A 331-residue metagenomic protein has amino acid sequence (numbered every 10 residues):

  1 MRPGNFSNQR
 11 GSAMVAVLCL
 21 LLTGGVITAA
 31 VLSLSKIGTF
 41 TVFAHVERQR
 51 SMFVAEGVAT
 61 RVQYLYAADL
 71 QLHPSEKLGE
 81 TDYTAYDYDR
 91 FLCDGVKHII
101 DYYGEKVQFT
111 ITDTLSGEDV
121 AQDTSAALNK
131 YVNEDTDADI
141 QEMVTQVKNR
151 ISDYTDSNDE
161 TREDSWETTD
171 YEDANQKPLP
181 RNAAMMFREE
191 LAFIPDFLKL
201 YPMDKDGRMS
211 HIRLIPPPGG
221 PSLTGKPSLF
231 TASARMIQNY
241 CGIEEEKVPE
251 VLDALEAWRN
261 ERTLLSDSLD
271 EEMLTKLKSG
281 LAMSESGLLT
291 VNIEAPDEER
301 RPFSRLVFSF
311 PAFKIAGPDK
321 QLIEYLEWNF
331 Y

Functional and structural regions predicted by a protein language model:
R2-F6, S12-L22, T28-Y331: Compositionally biased linear targeting/interaction segments
